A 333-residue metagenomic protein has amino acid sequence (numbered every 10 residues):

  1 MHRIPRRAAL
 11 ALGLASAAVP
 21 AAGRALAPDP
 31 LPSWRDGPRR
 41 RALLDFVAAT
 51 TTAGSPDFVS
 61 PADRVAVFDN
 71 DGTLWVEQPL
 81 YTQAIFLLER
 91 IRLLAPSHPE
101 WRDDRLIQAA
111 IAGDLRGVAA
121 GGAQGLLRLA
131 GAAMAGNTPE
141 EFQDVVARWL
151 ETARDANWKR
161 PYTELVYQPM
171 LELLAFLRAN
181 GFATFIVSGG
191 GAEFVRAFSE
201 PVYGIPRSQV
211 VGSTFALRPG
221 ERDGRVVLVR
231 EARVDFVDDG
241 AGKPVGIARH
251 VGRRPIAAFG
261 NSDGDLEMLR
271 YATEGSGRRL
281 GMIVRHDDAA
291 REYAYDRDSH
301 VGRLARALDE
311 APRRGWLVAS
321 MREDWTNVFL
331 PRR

Functional and structural regions predicted by a protein language model:
M1-S16: N-terminal secretory signal peptides and thylakoid transit peptides that target proteins across membranes
G13, L26-W34, R41-L44, A48 (+2 more regions): C-terminal cap/substrate-recognition subdomain and adjoining C-terminal extension of metal-dependent phosphatase-like
A21-A25: Boundary at the C-terminal end of the N-terminal hydrophobic targeting segment
T50-G54: N-terminal post-signal-peptidase region of extra-cytosolic proteins
P56-S60: Short loop/turn motifs at secondary-structure junctions and domain boundaries
R64-Q78, L269: Asp-based phosphoryl-transfer active-site loop
E77-L80, I85-L88, A197-F198, Y271: Short, solvent-exposed loop/turn and secondary-structure capping segments
L80-E164, Q168: A metal-dependent, Asp-based hydrolase signature
